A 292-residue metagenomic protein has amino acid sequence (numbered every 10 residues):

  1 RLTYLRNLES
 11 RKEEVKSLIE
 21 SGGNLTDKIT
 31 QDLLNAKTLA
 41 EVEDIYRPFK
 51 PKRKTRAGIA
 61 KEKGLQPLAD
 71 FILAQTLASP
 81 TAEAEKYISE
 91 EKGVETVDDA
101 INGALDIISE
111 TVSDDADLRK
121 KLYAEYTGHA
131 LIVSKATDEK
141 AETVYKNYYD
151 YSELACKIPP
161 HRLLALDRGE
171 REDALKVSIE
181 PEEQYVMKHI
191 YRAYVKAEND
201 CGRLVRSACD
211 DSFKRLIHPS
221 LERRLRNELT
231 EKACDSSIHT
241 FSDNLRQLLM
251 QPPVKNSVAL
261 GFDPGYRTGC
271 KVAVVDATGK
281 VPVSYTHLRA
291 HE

Functional and structural regions predicted by a protein language model:
L2-V258, A277: Extended, highly charged clamp/arch subdomains and adjacent linkers that form or line substrate-binding channels
K63, F262, A290: Single, functionally critical "micro-switch" positions that shape active/binding sites and transmembrane helices
S257-G265: Two-metal-ion RNase H-like nuclease active-site motif
V272-V274: Short beta-strand scaffold segments in enzyme catalytic cores
D276-G279, L288: Core, soluble structural subunits of large cytosolic macromolecular machines
T286-E292: Conserved small/polar residues in nucleotide/adenosyl-binding loops
